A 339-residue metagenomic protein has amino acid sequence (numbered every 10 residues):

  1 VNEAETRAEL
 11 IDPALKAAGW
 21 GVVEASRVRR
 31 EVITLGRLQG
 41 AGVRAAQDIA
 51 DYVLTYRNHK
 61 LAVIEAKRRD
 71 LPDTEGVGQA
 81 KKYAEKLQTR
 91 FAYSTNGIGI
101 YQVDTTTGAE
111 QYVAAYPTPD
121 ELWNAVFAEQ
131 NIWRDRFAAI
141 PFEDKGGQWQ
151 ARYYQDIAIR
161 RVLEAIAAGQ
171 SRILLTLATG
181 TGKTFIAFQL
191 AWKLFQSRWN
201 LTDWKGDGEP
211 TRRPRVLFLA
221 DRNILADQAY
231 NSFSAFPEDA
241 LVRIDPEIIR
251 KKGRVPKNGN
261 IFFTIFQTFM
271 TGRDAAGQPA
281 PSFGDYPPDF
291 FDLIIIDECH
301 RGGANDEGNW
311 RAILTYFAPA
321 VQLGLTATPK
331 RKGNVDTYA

Functional and structural regions predicted by a protein language model:
V1-R215, A220, I224-A240, K257-I261 (+3 more regions): ATP-dependent helicase/translocase motor core
R27, N96, D245-P246, A327: Proline- and acidic/polar-enriched loop/turn elements at helix boundaries
V77-A80, D203, D245-K251, P279-A280 (+1 more regions): Short alpha-helical segments and helix-capping/turn motifs at coil-helix boundaries
T105, Q267-S282, Y286-A339: Signature of the SF2 helicase/ATPase Hel1-core->accessory helical subdomain module
D239-D245, L323-G324: Acidic/polar loop patches that form or flank catalytic/metal-binding clefts of enzymes that bind anionic ligands
E247-F262: Conserved motor-coupling elements within RecA-like helicase/translocase cores
